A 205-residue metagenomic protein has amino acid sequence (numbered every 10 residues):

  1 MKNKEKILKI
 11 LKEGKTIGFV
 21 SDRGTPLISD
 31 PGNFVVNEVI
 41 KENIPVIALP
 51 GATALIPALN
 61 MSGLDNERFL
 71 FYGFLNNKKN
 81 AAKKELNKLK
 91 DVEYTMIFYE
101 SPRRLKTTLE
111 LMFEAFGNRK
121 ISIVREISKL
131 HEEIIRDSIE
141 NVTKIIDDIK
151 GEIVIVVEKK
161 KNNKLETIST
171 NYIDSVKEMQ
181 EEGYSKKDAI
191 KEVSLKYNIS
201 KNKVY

Functional and structural regions predicted by a protein language model:
M1-I47: Class I S-adenosyl-L-methionine
L8-K9, P31-V36, M61-L64, E85-L86 (+2 more regions): Short, glycine/charged-enriched secondary-structure capping and boundary segments
K15-T16, T95, Y99-Y205: A contiguous loop/helix-start segment that scaffolds small-molecule binding in enzyme catalytic cores
G18-D22, R68, Y72, I123-R125: Short beta-strands and strand-loop turn motifs
S21, A48-G51, F98, I123: General beta-strand structural signal in soluble alpha/beta enzymes
P26, T53-I56, K129-H131: Short gly/pro/ser/thr-enriched loop/turn and capping motifs at secondary-structure boundaries
L27, I56-A58, T107-T108, K203: Phosphate- and divalent-cation-binding pockets in alpha/beta enzyme and binding domains that engage nucleotide-derived
V35-V92: Class I SAM-dependent methyltransferase SAM-binding "motif I" and its flanking Rossmann-like core
